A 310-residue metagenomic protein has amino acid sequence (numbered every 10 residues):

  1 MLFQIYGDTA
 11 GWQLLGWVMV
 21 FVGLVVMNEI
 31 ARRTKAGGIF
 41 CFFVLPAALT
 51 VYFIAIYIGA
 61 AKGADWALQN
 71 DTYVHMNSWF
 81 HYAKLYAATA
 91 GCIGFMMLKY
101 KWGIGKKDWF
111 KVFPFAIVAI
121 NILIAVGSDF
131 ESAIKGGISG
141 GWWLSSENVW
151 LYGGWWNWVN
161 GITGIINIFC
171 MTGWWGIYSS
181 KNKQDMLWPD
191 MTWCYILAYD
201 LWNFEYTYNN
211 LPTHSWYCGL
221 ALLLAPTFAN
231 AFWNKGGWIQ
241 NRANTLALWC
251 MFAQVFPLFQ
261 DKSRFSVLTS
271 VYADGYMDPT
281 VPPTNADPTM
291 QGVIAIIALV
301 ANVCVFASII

Functional and structural regions predicted by a protein language model:
M1-F3, K62-M76, E131-Y152, R264-A286: Membrane-interfacial helical/loop segments at transmembrane boundaries in membrane proteins
M1-K101: An N-terminal, globular interaction/scaffold subdomain
G7-V20, L45, Y73-C92, K111-I117 (+6 more regions): Alpha-helical transmembrane segments of polytopic membrane proteins
L14, V18-V26, N203, C218-I310: C-terminal transmembrane-bundle signature of multipass membrane proteins, characterized by strong activation on
G23-T34, C92-G105, T172-N182, F228-G236 (+1 more regions): C-terminal ends of transmembrane helices
T34-G37, G103-K107, W156, I239 (+1 more regions): Short, structured coil/loop segments at alpha-helix boundaries
V44-W66, C92-Y100, F115-A133, W193-N209 (+1 more regions): Hydrophobic alpha-helical transmembrane segments and adjacent interfacial helices in integral membrane proteins
G105-G237: Generic multipass alpha-helical transmembrane bundles of integral membrane proteins
